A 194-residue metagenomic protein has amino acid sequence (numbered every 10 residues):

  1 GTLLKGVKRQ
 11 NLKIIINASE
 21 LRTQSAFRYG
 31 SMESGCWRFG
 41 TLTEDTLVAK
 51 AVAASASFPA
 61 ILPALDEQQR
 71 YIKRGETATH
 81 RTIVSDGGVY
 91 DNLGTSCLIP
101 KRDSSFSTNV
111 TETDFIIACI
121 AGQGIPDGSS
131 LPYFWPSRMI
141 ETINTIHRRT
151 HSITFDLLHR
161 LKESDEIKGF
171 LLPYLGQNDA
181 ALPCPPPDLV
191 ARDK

Functional and structural regions predicted by a protein language model:
T2-K101: Active-site gating loop/helix substructures
S31-F39, T43-E44, R74-K194: Non-catalytic peripheral regions of patatin-like phospholipases
